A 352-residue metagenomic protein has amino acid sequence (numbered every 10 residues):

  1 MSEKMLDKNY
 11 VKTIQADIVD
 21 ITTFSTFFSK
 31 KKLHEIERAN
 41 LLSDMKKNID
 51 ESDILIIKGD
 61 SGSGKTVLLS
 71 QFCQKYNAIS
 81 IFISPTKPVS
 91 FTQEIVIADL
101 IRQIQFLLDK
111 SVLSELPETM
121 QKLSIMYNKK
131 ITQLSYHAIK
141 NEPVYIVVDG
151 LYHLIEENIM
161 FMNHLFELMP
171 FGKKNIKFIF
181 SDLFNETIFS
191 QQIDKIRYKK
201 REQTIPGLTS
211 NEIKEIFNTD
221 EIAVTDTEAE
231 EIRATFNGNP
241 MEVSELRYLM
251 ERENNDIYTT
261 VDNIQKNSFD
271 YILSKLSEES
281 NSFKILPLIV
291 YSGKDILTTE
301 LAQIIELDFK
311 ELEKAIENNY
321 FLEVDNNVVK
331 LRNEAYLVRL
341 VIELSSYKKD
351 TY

Functional and structural regions predicted by a protein language model:
E3-D7, V11-T13, Y198, I222-K266 (+4 more regions): Amphipathic alpha-helical "lid/sensor" segments that cap RecA-like P-loop NTPase cores
L6-F72, Y136-H137: Walker A/P-loop-proximal flanking segment of P-loop NTPase domains
Y10-T13, K30-L33, E37-A39, S61 (+2 more regions): Winged-helix-like regulatory helical subdomains adjacent to P-loop NTPase cores
G59, S63, L68, C73 (+3 more regions): C-terminal leucine-rich, beta-strand-based interaction scaffolds used for sensing/assembly
T92-S114, I131-T132: Conserved NTP-binding/hydrolysis module of P-loop NTPases
S111-V148, N163-G172, I232, F269-K275: Mid-core helix/loop region of P-loop NTP-binding domains shared across ATPases and GTPases
L168-I193: Sensor-1/coupling segment of RecA-like P-loop NTPase cores
E202-E228: Conserved small helical "lid"/interfacial subdomain of P-loop NTPases
